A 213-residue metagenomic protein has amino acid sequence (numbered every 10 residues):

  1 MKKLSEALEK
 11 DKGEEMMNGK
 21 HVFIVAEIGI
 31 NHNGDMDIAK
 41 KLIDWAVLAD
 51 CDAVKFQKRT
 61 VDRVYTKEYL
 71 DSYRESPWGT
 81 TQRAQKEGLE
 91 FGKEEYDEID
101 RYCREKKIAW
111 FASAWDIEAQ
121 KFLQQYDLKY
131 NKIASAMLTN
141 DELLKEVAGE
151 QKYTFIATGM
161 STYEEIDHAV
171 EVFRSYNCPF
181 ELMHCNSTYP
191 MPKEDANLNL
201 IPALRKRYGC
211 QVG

Functional and structural regions predicted by a protein language model:
M1-G213: Catalytic cores and adjacent flexible loops of soluble metabolic enzymes that perform enolate/carbanion chemistry on
